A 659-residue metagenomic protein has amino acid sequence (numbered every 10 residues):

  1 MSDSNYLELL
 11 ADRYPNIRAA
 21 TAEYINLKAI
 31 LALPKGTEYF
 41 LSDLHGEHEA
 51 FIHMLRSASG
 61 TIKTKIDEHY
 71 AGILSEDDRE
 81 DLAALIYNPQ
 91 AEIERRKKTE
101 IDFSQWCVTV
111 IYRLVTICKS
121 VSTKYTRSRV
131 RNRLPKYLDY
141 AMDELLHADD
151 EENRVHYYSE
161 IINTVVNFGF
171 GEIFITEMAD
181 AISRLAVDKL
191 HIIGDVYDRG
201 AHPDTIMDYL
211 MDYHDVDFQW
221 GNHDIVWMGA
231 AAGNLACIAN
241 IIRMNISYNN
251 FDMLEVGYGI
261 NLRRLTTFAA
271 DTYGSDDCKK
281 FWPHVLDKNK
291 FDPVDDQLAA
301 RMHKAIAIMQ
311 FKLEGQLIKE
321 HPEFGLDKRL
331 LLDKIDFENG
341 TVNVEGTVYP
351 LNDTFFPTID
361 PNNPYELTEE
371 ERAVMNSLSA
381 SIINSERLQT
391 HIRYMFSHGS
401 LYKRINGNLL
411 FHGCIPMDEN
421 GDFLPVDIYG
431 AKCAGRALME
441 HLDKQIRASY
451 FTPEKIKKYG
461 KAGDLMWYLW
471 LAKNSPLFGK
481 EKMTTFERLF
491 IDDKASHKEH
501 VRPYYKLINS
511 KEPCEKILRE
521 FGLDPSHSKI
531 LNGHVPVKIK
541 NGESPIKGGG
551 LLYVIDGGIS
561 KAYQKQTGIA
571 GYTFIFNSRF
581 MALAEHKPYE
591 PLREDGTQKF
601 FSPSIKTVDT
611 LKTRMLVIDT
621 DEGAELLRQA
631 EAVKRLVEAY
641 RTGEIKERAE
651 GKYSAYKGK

Functional and structural regions predicted by a protein language model:
M1-K659: Feature recognizes metal-dependent phosphohydrolase scaffolds
